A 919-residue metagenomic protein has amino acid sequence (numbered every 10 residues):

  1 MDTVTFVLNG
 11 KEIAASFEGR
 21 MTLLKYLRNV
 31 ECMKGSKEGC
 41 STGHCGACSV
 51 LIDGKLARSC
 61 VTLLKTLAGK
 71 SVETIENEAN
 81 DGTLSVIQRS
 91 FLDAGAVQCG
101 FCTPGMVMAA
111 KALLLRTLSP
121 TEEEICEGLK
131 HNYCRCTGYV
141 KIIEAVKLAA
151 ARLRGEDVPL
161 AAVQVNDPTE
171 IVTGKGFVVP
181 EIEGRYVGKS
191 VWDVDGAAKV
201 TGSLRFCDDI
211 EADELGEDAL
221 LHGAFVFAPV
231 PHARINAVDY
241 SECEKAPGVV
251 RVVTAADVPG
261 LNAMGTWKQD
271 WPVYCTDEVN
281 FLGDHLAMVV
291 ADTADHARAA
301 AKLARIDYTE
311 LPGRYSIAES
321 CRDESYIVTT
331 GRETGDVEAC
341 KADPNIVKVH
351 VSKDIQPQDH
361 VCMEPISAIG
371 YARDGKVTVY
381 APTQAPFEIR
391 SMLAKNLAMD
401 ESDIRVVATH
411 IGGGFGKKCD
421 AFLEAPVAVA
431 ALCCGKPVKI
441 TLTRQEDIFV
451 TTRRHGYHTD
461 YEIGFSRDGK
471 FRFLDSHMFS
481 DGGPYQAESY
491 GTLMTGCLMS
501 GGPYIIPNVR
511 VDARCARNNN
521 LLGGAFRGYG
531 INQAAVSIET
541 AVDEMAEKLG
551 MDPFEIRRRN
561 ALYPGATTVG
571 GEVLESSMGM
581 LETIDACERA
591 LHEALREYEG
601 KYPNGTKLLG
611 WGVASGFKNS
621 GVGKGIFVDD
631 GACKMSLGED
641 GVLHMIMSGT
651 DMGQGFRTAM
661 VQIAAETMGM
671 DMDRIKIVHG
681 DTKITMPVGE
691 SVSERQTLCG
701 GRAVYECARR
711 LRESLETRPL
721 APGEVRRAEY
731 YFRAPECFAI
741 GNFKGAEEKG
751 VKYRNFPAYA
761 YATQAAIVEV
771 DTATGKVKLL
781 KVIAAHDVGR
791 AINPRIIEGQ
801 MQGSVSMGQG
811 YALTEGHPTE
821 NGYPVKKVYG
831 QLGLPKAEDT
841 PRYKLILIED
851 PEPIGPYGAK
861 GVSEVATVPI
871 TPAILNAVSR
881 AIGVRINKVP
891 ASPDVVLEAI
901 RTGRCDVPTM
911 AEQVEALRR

Functional and structural regions predicted by a protein language model:
M1-G174, G833: Signature of N-terminal electron-transfer/Fe-S-associated modules in redox systems
A94-F101, I506, L522-A534, S693 (+1 more regions): A short glycine-threonine-serine/GTX helix/turn-capping micro-motif
K141, V146-E211, E217-L221, G260 (+11 more regions): Cofactor-centric catalytic regions
A151-T330, V351: Flexible, low-hydrophobicity surface segments
D475, M494-A561, P872: Mobile "lid/hinge" segments at catalytic clefts and subdomain interfaces of large enzymes
K676, K836-A859: Generic long, charged, amphipathic alpha-helical segments
V862-V884: C-terminal substrate/ligand-recognition segments
